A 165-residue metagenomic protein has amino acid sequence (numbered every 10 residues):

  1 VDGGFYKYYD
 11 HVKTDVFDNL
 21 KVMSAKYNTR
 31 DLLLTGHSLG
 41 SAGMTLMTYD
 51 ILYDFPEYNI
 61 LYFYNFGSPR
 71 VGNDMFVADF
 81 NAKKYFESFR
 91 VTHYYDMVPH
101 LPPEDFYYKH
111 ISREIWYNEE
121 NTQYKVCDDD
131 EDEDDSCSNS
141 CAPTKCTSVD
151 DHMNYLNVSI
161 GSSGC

Functional and structural regions predicted by a protein language model:
V1-T35, L39-C165: Non-catalytic, mobile gating and regulatory segments of ester bond hydrolases
